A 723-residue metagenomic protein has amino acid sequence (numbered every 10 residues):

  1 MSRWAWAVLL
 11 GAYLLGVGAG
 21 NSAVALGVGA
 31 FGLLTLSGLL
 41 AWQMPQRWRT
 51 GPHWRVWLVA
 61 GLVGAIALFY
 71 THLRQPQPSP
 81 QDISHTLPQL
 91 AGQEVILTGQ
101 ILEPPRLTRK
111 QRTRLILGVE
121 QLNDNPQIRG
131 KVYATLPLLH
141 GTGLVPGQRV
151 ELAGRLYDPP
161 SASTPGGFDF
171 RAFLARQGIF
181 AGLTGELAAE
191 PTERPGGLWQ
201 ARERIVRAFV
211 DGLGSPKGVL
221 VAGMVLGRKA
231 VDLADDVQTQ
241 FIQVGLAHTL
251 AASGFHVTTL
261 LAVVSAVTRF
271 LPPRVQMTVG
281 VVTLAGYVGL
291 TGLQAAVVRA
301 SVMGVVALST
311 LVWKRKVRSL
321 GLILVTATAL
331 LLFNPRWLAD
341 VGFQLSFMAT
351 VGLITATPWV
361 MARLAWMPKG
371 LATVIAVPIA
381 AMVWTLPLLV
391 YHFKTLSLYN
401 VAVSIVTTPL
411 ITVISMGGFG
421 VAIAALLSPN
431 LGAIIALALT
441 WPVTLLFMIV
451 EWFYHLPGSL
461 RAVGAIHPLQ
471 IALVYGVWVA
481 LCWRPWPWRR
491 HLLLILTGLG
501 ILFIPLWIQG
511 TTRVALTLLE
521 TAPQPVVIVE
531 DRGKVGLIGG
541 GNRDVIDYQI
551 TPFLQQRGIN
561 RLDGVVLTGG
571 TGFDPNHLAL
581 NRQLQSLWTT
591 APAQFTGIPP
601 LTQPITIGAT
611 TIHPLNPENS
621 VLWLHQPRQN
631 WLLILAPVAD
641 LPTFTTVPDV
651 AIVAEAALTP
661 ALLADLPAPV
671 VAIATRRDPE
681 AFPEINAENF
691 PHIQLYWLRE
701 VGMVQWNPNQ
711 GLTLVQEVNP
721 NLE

Functional and structural regions predicted by a protein language model:
M1-H85, R299, P468, V650 (+2 more regions): N-terminal leader/targeting segments
M1-S22, T310-L311, I411, M416-E451: Hydrophobic alpha-helical segments
V8, P45-R49, H53, L183 (+3 more regions): Hydrophobic alpha-helical transmembrane segments in multi-pass membrane proteins
G16, G99, G154, M224 (+11 more regions): Divalent metal-coordination and catalytic microenvironments
L62-H248, Y548, P592: Membrane-interface helix/helix-cap signal primarily in integral membrane proteins
H140-T142, P146-Q148, A153-R155, F173 (+1 more regions): Non-globular, low-confidence helical/coil segments that flank catalytic cores
R207, T239, L284, A307 (+8 more regions): Short amphipathic alpha-helical coupling elements at transmembrane boundaries
G214-K217, P273-V279, L410: Membrane-interfacial loop-to-helix junctions in multi-pass transporters
